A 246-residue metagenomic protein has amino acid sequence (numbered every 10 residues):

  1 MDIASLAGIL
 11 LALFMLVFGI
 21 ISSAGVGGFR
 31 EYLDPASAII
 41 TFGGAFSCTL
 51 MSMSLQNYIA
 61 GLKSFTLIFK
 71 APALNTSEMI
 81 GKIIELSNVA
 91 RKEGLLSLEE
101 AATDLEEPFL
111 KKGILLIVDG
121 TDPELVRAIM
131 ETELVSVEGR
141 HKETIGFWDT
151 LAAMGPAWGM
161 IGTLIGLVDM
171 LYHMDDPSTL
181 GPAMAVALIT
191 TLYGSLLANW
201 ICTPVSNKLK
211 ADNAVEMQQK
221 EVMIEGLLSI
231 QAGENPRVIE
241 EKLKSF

Functional and structural regions predicted by a protein language model:
A4, G8, F18-T144, E216-F246: Large intracellular
A7-L10, F14-F29, V135-D212: Helix-termination/interfacial motifs at the ends of transmembrane alpha-helices
